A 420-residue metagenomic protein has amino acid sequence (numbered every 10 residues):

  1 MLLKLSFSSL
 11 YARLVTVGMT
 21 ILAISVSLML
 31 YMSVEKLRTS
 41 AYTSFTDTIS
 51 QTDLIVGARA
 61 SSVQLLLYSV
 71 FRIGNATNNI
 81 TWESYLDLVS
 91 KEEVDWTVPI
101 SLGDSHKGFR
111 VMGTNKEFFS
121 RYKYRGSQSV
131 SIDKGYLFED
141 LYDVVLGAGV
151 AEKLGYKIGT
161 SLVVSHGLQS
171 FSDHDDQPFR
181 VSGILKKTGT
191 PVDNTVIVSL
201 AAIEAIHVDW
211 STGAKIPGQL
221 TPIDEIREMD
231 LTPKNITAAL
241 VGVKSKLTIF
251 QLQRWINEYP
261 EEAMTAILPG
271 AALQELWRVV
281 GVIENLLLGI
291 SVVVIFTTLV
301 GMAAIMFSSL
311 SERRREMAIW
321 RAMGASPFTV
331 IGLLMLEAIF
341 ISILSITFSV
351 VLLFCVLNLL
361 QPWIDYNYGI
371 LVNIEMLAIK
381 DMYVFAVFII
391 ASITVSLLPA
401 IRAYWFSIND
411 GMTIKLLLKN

Functional and structural regions predicted by a protein language model:
M1-M32, L416-N420: N-terminal Sec/SRP start-transfer signal
M1-S9, Y42, T46, D53 (+5 more regions): Feature of multi-pass inner-membrane transport and sensor proteins that recognizes transmembrane helices together
S33-S120, L137-D140, L252, E262-M264: Hydrophobic, regular-secondary-structure patches
K91, D173-P178, I184-E284: Mechanotransmission and gating elements of multispan inner-membrane complexes involved in transport and envelope
S105-K116, R125-K215: Hydrophobic secondary-structure segments that place a key small or acidic residue at a functional site
V292-A303, F307-S309, R314-Q361, Y383 (+2 more regions): Transmembrane alpha-helical interface segments in multi-pass membrane proteins
T347-V387, L397, I401-D410: Short helix-loop junctions at transmembrane helix boundaries
